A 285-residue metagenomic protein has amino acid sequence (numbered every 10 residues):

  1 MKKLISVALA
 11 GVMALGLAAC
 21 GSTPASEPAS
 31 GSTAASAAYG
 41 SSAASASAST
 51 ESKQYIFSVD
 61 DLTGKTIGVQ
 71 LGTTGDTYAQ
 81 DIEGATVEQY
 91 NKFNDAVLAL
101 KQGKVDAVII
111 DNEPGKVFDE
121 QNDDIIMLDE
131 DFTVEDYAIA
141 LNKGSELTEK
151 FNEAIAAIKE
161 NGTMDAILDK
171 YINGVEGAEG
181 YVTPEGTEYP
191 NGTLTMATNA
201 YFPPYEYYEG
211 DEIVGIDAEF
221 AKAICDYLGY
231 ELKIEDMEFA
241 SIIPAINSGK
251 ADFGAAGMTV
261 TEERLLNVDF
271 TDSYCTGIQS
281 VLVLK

Functional and structural regions predicted by a protein language model:
M1-G11: Positively charged n-region of N-terminal signal peptides that target proteins for export
L15-A19: C-terminal motif of bacterial Sec signal peptides marking the signal peptidase cleavage site
T23, T73, E135-G177, E219-K222 (+2 more regions): Extended ligand-binding regions for polar small-molecule ligands
S30-S36, S41, S47-S49, V59-D61 (+6 more regions): Extracytoplasmic small-molecule ligand-binding "clamshell" domains of the periplasmic binding protein/Venus flytrap
A44-S58, I139-K143, L194-A197, F270-K285: Hydrophobic/proline-rich hinge and linker segments of small-molecule sensing/allosteric domains, predominantly
I56-V59, G72-Q80, N94-V97, K101 (+10 more regions): Extracytoplasmic/secreted envelope proteins and their assembly/folding machinery, especially bacterial periplasmic
T77-D81, K101-T133, A240-S241, A256-N267: A ligand-binding cleft/hinge motif common to bilobed small-molecule-binding domains
K116-E153, Y181-T183, T187, A200 (+1 more regions): Periplasmic-binding protein-like
